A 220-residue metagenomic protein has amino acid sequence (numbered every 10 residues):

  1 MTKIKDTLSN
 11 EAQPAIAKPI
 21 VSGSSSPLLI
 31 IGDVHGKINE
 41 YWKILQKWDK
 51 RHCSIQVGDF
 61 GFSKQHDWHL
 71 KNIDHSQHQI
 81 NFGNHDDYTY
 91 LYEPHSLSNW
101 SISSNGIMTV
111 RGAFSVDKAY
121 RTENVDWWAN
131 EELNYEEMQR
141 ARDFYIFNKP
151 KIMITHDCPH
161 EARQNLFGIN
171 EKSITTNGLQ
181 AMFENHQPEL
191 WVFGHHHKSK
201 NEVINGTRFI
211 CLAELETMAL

Functional and structural regions predicted by a protein language model:
T2, I31, G36-S104, L212: Core catalytic region of metal-dependent phosphoesterases/phosphodiesterases, especially metallo-beta-lactamase-like
K3-I16, N105-N170: Active-site-proximal loop/helix segment associated with metal-binding centers of metalloenzymes
P19-S22, S98-N105, N201-I204: Short acidic-hydrophobic surface loop/beta-edge motif
S26-H35, N105-A113, I152-H156, R208-A213: Active-site-proximal beta-strand elements of phosphoester/diester hydrolases
V34-H35, Q56-G58, V125-L133, F167-T175 (+1 more regions): Catalytic cores of nucleotide-sugar-dependent glycosyltransferases that transfer UDP/GDP/TDP-activated
H35-Y41, F60-H66, H85-L91, S115-A119 (+3 more regions): Active-site environment of divalent metal-dependent phosphoester hydrolases
H52-S54, K151, E189: Conserved acidic residues
K71, Q77-N81, E161-L220: Conserved beta-sheet core of the metallophosphoesterase superfamily
